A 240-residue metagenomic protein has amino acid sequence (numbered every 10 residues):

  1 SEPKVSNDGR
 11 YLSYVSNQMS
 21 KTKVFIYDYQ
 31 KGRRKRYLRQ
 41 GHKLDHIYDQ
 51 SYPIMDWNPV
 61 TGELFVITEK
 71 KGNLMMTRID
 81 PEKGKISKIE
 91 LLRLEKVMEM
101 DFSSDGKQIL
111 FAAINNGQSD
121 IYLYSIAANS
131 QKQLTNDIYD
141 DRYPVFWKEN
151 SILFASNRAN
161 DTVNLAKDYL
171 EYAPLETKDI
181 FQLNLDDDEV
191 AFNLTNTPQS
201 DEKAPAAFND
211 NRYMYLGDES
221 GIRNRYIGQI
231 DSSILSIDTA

Functional and structural regions predicted by a protein language model:
S1, V15-I26, H42-Q50, V60 (+8 more regions): A flexible loop/linker signature enriched in serine peptidases of the S9 family
K4, D56-N58, D101-S103, V145 (+1 more regions): Conserved beta-strand position repeated across blades of beta-propeller domains
D8-R10, V60-G62, D105-K107, E149-N150 (+1 more regions): Short coil/turn segments that connect the beta-strands within blades of beta-propeller domains
Y11, R34, E63-L64, I86 (+1 more regions): Hydrophobic "anchor" residues
K31-R33, T61, K83-K85, A127-S130 (+2 more regions): Short coil turn/linker residues within repeat-based beta-strand modules
K35-R36, S233-A240: Acidic Ser/Thr/Pro-rich low-complexity disordered segments that often serve as glycosylated linkers/stalks around
